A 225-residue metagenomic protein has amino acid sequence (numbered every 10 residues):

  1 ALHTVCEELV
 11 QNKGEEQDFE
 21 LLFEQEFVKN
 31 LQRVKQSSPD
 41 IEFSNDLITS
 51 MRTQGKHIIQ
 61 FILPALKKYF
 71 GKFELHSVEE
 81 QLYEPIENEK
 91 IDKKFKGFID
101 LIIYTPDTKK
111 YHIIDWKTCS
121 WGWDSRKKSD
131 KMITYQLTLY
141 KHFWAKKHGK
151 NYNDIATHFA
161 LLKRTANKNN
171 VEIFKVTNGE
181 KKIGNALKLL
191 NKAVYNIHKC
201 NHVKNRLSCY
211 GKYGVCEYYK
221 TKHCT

Functional and structural regions predicted by a protein language model:
A1, S50, Q54, K96 (+5 more regions): Generic recognition of stable, solvent-exposed alpha-helical segments in well-folded globular domains
A1-Q81: A non-catalytic, helix-rich entry segment at domain boundaries
T4, E8, H57, F61-P64 (+4 more regions): Residue-level signal for well-ordered alpha-helical scaffold segments within enzymatic catalytic domains
E7-G14, L63, K67, I86 (+3 more regions): Hydrophobic/aromatic-lined pockets within catalytic cores
V28-K29, L82-P85, L162-N167: Short, internal active-site loops enriched in acidic
F73-H76, Y111, N153-T157: Residue-level recognition of the N-termini of beta-strands and the immediately preceding loop/turn
S77-T138, H142-A145: Non-catalytic protein-protein interaction segments used by genome-maintenance enzymes to assemble and couple activities
H142-T225: Metal-dependent nuclease catalytic regions and adjoining charged, substrate-binding loops involved in nucleic-acid end
